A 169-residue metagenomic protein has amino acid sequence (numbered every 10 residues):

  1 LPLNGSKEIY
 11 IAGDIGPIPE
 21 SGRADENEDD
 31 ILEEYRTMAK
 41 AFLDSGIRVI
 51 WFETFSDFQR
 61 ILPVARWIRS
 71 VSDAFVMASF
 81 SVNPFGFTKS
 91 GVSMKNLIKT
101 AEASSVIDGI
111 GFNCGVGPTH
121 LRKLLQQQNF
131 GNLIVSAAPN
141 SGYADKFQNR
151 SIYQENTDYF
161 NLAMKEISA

Functional and structural regions predicted by a protein language model:
L1-A169: Domain-level signal for soluble alpha/beta catalytic cores
